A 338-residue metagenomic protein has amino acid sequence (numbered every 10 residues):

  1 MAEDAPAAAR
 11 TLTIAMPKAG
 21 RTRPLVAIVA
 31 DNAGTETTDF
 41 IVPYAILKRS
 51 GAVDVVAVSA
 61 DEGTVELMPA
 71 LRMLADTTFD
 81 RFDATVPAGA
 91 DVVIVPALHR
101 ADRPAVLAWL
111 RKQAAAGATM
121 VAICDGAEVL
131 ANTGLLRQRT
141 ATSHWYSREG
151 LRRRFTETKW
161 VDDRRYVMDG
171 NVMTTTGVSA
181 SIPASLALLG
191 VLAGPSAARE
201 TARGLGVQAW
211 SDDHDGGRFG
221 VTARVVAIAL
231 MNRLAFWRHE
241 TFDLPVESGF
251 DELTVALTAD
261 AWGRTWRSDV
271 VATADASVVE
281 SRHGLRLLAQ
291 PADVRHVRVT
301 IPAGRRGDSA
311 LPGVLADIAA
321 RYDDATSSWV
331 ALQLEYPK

Functional and structural regions predicted by a protein language model:
M1-M120, E128-N132, D162, P183-K338: Extended, subdomain-level signal for the structured scaffold at the beginning of enzyme domains
M120-V121, A141: A short beta-strand/loop micro-motif in the catalytic core of glycosyltransferases that engages the nucleotide-sugar
C124: Aromatic-residue-lined binding/catalytic grooves and analogous aromatic/hydrophobic interfacial grooves in multimeric
A127-E128, E149: Glycine-centered loop/turn positions within well-structured domains that cap or flank conserved ligand/cofactor-binding
L136-T140, V172-T176, A187-L188: Flexible, glycine/proline-enriched loop segments at strand-loop-helix junctions that form or flank small-ligand binding
R137-D162: A conserved active-site-flanking secondary-structure segment within enzyme catalytic domains
V161-M173, G206-V207: Conserved Rossmann-fold dehydrogenase catalytic segment
G177-S181: Extracellular/periplasmic ligand-binding modules, especially the Venus flytrap/periplasmic-binding
